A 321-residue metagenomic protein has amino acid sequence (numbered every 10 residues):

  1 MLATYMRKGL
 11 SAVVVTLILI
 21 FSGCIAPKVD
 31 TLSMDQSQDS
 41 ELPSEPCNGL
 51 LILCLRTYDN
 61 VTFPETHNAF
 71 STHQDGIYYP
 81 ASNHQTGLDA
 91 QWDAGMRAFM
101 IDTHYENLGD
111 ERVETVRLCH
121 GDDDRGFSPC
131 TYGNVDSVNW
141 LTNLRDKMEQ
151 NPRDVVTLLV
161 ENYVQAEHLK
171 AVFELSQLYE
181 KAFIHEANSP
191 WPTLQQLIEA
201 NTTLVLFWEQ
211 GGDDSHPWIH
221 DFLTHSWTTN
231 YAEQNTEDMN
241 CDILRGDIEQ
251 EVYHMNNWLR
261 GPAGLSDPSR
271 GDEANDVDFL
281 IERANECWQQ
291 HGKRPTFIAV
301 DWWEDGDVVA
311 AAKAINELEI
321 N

Functional and structural regions predicted by a protein language model:
M1-S40: Secretory targeting signatures
Q38-N321: Catalytic cores of phosphodiester-bond hydrolases, prominently lipid phosphodiesterases
